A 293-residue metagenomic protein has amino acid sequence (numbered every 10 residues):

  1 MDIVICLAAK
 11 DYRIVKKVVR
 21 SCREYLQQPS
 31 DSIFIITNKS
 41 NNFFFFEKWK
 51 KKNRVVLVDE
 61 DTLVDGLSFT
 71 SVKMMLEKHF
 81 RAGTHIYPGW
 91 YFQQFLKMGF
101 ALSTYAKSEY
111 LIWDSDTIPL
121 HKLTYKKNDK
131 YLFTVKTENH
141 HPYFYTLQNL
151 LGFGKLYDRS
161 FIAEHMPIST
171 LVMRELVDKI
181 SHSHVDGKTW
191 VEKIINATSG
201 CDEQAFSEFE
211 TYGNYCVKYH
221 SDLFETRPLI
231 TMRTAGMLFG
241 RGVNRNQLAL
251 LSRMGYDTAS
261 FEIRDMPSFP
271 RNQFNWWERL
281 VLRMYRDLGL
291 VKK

Functional and structural regions predicted by a protein language model:
M1-R20: N-proximal low-complexity "stem/linker" segments adjacent to membrane-targeting elements
R20-S30: Short, acidic, metal-binding catalytic loop of nucleotide-sugar glycosyltransferases
S30-S40, L57-T62: Short beta-strand/loop segment that forms part of the nucleotide-sugar
S40-F46: Short, charged/polar "capping" segments at the starts of alpha-helices and the immediately preceding loops
W49-L102: Active-site-proximal specificity loops/subdomain of glycosyltransferases
L96-V135: GT-A fold catalytic core of metal-dependent nucleotide-sugar glycosyltransferases, centered on the diacidic
K122-S199: Conserved catalytic core of nucleotide-sugar-dependent glycosyltransferases
T189-K293: A glycosyltransferase accessory/donor-loop signature
